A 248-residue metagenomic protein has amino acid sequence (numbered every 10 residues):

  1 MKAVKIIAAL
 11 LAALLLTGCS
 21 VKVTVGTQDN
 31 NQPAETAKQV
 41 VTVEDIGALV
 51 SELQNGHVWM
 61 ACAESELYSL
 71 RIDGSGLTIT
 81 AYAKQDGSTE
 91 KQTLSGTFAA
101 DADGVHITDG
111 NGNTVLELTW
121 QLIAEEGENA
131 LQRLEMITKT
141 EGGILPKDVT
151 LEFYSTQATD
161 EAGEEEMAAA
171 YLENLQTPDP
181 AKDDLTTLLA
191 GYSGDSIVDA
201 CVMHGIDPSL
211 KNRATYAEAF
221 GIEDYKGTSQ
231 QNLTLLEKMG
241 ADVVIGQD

Functional and structural regions predicted by a protein language model:
M1-I6, L10: Positively charged n-region of N-terminal signal peptides that target proteins for export
L15-G18: C-terminal motif of bacterial Sec signal peptides marking the signal peptidase cleavage site
S20-D29: Bacterial lipoprotein signal-peptidase II cleavage site
A37-L49, E90-G104, E135-T177: Edge beta-strand at a domain terminus
A37-S69: Tryptophan-anchored aromatic micro-motifs
L53-G56, L70-T78, A100-A102, T119-L134: Short, solvent-exposed coil/turn segments at beta-strand boundaries
A61-H106: N-terminal glycine/threonine-rich, aromatic-flanked beta-hairpin/loop signature
N212-I222, K226-V244: Short, Lys/Arg-enriched alpha-helical microdomains
